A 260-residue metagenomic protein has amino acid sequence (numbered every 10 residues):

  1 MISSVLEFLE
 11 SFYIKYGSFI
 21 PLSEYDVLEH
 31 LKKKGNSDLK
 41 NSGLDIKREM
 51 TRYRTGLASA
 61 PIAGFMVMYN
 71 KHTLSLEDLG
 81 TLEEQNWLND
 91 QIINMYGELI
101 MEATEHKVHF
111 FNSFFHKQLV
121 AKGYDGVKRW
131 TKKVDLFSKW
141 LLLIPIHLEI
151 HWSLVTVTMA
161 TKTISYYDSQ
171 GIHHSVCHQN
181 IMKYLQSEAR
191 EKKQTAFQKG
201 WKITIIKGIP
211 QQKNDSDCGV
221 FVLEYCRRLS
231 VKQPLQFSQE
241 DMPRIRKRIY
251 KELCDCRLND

Functional and structural regions predicted by a protein language model:
M1-S153, V157-T163: Cysteine protease catalytic domains with a Cys-His-Asp triad
S113-D260: Cysteine protease-like catalytic core of ubiquitin/ubiquitin-like
